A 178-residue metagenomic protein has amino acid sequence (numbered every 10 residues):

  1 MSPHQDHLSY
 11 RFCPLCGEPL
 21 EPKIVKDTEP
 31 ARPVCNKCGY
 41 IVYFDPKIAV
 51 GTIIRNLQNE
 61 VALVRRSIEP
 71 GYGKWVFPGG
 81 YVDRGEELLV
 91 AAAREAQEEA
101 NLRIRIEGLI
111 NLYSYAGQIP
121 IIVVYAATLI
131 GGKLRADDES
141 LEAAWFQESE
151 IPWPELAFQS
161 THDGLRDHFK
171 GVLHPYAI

Functional and structural regions predicted by a protein language model:
M1-Y10, D167-I178: A broadly conserved sequence feature marking short terminus-proximal activation segments in nucleic acid-centric
S2-P3, N56-E98: Conserved Nudix-box catalytic region and its N-terminal flanking loop in Nudix hydrolases and closely related
Q5-T52: Acidic, metal-coordinating catalytic segment for phosphate/diphosphate chemistry, firing primarily on the Nudix
P22-I24, R103-I110: A short coil-to-beta-strand element that immediately follows conserved catalytic motifs
D45, Y113-R135, A144, E148 (+2 more regions): Active-site-adjacent beta-strand/loop module that shapes the phosphate/pyrophosphate-binding cleft
I48-V50, N59, I121-V123, L141: Change "...and in nucleic-acid phosphodiester-cleaving endonucleases..." to "...and in nucleic-acid processing enzymes
I54-R55, L63, A127, W145: Conserved hydrophobic "DFG−1" position in protein kinase catalytic cores
V76, R103, W145: Short aromatic/basic micro-patch
